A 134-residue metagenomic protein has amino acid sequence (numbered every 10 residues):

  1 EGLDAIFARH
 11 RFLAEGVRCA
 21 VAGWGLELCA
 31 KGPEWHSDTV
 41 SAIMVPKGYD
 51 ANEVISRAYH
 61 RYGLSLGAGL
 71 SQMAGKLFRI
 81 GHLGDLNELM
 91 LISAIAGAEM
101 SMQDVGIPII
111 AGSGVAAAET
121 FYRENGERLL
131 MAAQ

Functional and structural regions predicted by a protein language model:
E1-E15: Structural signature of PLP-dependent enzymes
A14-G16, V21-W24, E34-D38: Short gly/pro-enriched beta-turn/loop segments at secondary-structure junctions
R18, A22-E27, G48, G114 (+2 more regions): Hydrophobic N-terminal alpha-helices or hydrophobic patches in metabolic proteins across all domains of life
E27-R61: Conserved PLP-binding catalytic core of the aspartate aminotransferase-like
L28-C29, G67-G69: Short beta-strand/turn micro-motifs at beta-sheet edges
D50-V54, G67, L91: Extended hydrophobic-aromatic, low-complexity segments
A58-L66, M100-M102: A common structural junction motif
Q72, K76-Q134: PLP-dependent enzyme catalytic core of the Aspartate aminotransferase-like
